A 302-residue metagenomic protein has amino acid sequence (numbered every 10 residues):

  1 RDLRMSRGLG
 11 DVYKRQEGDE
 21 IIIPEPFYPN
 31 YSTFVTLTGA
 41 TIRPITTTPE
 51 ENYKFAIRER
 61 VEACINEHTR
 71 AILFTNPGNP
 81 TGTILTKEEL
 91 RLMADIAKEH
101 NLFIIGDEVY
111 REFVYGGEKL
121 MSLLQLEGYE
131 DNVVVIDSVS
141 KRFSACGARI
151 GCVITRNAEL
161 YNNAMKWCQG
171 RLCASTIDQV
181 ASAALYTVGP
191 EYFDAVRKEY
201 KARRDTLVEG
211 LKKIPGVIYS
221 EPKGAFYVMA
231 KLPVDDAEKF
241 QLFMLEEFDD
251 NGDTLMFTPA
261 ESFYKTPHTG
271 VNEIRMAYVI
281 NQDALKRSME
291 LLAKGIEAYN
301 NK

Functional and structural regions predicted by a protein language model:
D2-Y13: Single conserved hydrophobic/aromatic residue that forms the stacking wall/gate of nucleotide- or nucleobase-binding
K14-V35: Conserved PLP-anchoring active-site segment centered on the Schiff-base-forming lysine
T47-G116: Active-site phosphate-binding strand-loop segment of PLP-dependent enzymes
E62, F243-F257, F263-K302: PLP-dependent enzyme catalytic core of the Aspartate aminotransferase-like
L126-N163, T176: Active-site PLP attachment segment
N162-C168, Y186-V208: Structural signature of PLP-dependent enzymes
A174-V196, A225: Structural motif of enzymes handling amino- and sulfur-group chemistry
A183, E199-V208, I218-L232: Conserved glycine-rich beta-strand-loop-beta hairpin in the small C-terminal domain of fold type I
